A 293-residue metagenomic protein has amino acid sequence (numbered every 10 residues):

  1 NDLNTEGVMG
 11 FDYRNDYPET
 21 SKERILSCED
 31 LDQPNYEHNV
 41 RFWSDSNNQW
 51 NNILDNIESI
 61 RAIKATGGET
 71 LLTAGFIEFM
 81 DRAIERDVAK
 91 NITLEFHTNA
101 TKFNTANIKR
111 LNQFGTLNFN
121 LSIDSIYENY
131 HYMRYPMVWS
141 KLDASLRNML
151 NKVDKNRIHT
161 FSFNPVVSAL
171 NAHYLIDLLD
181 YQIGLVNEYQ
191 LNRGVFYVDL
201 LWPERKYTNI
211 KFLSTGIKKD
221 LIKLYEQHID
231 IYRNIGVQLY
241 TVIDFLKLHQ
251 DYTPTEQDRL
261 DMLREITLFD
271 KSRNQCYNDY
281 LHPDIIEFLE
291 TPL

Functional and structural regions predicted by a protein language model:
N1-D45, I57-A74, R86-T105, N112-A144 (+2 more regions): Core AdoMet radical
D2, E78-R82, I183: Amphipathic alpha-helical scaffolding segments
S44-N48, M80: Eukaryotic beta-rich interaction modules
Q49-N56: Conserved acidic catalytic loop of the alpha/beta-hydrolase fold
G75-D81, N104-L111, Y174-I176: Distinct, well-ordered alpha-helical segments
R82-V88, K152: Short, acidic, metal-binding catalytic loop of nucleotide-sugar glycosyltransferases
T116-N120, S140-E290: Conserved C-terminal portion of the radical SAM core fold that forms the substrate/S-adenosylmethionine-binding
